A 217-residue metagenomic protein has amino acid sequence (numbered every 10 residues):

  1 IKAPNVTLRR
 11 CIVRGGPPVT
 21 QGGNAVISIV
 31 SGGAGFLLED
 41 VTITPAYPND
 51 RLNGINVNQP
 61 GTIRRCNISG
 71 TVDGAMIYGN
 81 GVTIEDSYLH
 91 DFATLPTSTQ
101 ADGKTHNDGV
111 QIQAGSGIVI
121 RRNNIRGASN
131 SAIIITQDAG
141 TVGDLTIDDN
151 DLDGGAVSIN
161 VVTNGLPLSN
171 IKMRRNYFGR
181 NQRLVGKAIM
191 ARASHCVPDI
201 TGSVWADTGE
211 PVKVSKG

Functional and structural regions predicted by a protein language model:
P4-G15, G33-Y47, N58-D73, Y78-T99 (+5 more regions): Right-handed parallel beta-helix
V19-V30, Y47-N56, G70-M76, T97-A114 (+3 more regions): Extracellular beta-strand/beta-solenoid scaffold signature
A206, E210-G217: Extracellular low-complexity, O-glycosylation-prone Ser/Thr/Pro/Gly-rich "stalks" and linkers flanking catalytic
